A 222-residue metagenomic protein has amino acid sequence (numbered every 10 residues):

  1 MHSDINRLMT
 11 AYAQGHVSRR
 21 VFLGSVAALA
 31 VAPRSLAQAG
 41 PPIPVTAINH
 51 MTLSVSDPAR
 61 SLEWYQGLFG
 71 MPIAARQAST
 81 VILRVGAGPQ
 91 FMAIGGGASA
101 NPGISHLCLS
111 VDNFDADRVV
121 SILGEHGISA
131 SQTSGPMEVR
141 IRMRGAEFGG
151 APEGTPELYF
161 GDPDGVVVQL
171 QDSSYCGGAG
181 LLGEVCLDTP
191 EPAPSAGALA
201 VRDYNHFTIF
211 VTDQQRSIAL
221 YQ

Functional and structural regions predicted by a protein language model:
M1-V17: N-terminal secretory signal peptides
Y12-H16, S25-V26, I43, L53-M92 (+1 more regions): Core segments of cupin and vicinal oxygen chelate
A37-A39: Boundary at the C-terminal end of the N-terminal hydrophobic targeting segment
I48, T52, M71, I104 (+3 more regions): Short, structured motif recognition centered on aromatic/hydrophobic residues
P72-I104, N113, F160, V167-S174: Conserved short beta-strand elements that form part of the metal-binding/catalytic scaffold of enzyme active sites
A93-I94, G103-H106, T133-P156, A193: A cross-kingdom feature marking solvent-exposed beta-strand/loop segments within repeated, beta-rich binding/scaffold
S121-G124: Short amphipathic alpha-helices in soluble, non-transmembrane regions that often serve as interface/regulatory elements
Y175-P194: A short, polar/charged loop-to-alpha-helix boundary motif
